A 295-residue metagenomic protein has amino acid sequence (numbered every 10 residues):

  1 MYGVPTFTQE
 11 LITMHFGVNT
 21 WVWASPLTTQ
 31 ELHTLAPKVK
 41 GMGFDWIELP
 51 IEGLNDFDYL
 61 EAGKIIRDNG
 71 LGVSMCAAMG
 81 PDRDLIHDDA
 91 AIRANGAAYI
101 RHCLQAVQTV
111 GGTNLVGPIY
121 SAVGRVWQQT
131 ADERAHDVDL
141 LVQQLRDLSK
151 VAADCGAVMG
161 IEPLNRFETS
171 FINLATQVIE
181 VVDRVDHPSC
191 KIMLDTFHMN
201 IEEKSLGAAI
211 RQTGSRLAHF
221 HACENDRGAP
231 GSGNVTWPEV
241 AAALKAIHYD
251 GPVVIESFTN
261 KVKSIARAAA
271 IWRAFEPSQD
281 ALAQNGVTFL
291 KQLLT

Functional and structural regions predicted by a protein language model:
V4-T20, A24-K40, G111-T113, I172-L194 (+1 more regions): Histidine-acidic metal/acid-base catalytic patches
F7, R67, A91-K191, R273-A281: Active-site acidic/histidine proton-transfer and metal-coordination neighborhood in alpha/beta enzyme cores
L11, D45, L49-Q143, D250 (+1 more regions): Structural motif corresponding to the early beta-alpha repeats
G17-T20, I47-E48, A77, G117-P118 (+3 more regions): Short beta-strands and strand-loop turn motifs
V22-A24, I51-G53, M79-P81, S121-V123 (+4 more regions): Active-site-proximal loop/turn and secondary-structure-junction residues that shape catalytic pockets, frequently
A24-T29, I86-R93, T169-S170: Conserved glycine-rich "GG(E/T)P / GGGxP" loop and the immediately following alpha-helix in the radical SAM core
E61-G70, Q144-A152, A209, E239-A243: Catalytic-core regions built around general acid/base machinery
